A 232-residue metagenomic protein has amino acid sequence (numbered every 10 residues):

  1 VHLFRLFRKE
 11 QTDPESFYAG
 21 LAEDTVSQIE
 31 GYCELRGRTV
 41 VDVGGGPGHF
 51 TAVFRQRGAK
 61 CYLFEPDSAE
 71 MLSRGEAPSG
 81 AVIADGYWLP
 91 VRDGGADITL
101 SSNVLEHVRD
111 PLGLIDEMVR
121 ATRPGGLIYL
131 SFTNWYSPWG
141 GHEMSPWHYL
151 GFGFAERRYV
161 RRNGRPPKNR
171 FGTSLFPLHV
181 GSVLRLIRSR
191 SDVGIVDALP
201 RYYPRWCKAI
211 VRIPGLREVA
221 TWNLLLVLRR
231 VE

Functional and structural regions predicted by a protein language model:
V1-W88, R92, L100, I115 (+2 more regions): Conserved N-terminal segment of class I S-adenosyl-L-methionine
G48, A121-T122: Short acidic-hydrophobic sequence patches enriched in Asp/Glu that either
I83, V104-L105, F132: Alpha-helical architecture
W88, E106, S137: Active-site micro-motifs of SAM-dependent methyltransferase domains
I98-R109: A short SAM/SAH-binding and catalytic strip from SAM-dependent methyltransferases
R109-E117, R123, L127-V227, V231: S-adenosyl-L-methionine-dependent methyltransferase catalytic module, highlighting the catalytic core
